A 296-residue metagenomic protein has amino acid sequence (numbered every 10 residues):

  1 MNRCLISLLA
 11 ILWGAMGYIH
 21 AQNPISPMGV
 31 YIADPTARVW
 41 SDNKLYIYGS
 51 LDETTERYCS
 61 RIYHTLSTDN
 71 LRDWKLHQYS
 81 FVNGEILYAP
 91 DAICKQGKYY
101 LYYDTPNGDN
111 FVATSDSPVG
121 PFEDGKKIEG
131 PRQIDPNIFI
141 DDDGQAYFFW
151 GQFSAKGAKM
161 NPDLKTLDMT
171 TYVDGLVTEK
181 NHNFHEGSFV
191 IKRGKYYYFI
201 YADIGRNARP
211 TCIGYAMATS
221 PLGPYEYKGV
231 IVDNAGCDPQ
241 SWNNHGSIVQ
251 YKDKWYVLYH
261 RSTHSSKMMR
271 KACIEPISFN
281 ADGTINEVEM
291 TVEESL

Functional and structural regions predicted by a protein language model:
M1-Q22: Bacterial Sec-dependent N-terminal signal peptides
I19-L296: Carbohydrate-active catalytic/glycan-binding domains of CAZyme proteins, especially the secreted or lumenal ectodomains
